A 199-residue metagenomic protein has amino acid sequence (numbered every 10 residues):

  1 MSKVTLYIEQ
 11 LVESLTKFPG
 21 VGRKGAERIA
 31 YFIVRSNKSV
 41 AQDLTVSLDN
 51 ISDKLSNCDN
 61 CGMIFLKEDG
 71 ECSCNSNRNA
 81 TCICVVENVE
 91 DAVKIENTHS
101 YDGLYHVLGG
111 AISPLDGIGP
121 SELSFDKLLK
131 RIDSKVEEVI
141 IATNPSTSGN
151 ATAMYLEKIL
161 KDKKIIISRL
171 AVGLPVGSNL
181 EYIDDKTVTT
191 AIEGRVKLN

Functional and structural regions predicted by a protein language model:
M1-P19: Extended, structured, electrostatic nucleic-acid-contact surfaces
Y7-E13, S36-D59: Short Cys/His-rich Zn2+-coordinating modules
P19, K38, I51, M63 (+3 more regions): Conserved phosphate/pyrophosphate-binding and hydrolysis machinery centered on Walker-type P-loop NTPases, extending
A26, S76-T143: Extended interfacial segments that mediate partner engagement and assembly in macromolecular machines
S47-A92: Cys/His-rich short segments
Y101-D102, L129-N199: Long C-terminal interaction/binding lobes of large macromolecular proteins
